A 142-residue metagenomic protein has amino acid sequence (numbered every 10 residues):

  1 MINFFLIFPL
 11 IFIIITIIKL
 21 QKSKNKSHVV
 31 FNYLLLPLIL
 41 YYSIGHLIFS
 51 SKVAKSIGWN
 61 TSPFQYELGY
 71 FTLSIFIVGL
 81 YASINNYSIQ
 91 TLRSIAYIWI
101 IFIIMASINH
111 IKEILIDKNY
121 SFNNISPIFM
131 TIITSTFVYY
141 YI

Functional and structural regions predicted by a protein language model:
M1-T16: Hydrophobic transmembrane alpha-helical segments in integral membrane proteins
I14-I17, A82, I108-K112, I133-I142: Membrane-water interface at the C-terminal end of transmembrane alpha helices
K24-L36, Q90-W99: Interfacial segments of alpha-helical transmembrane regions
V29-N32, K52-S62, Q90: Short juxtamembrane and helix-loop transition motifs at transmembrane-helix boundaries in membrane proteins
Y33-I48, P63-L80: Core segments of alpha-helical transmembrane spans in multipass integral membrane proteins
K55-Q65, K118-F129: Non-cytosolic membrane-interface motifs at loop->transmembrane helix junctions
Y70-I75, R93-I111, M130-S135: Hydrophobic alpha-helical membrane segments
S83-R93, S107-F122: Membrane-helix boundary connector in multi-pass membrane proteins
